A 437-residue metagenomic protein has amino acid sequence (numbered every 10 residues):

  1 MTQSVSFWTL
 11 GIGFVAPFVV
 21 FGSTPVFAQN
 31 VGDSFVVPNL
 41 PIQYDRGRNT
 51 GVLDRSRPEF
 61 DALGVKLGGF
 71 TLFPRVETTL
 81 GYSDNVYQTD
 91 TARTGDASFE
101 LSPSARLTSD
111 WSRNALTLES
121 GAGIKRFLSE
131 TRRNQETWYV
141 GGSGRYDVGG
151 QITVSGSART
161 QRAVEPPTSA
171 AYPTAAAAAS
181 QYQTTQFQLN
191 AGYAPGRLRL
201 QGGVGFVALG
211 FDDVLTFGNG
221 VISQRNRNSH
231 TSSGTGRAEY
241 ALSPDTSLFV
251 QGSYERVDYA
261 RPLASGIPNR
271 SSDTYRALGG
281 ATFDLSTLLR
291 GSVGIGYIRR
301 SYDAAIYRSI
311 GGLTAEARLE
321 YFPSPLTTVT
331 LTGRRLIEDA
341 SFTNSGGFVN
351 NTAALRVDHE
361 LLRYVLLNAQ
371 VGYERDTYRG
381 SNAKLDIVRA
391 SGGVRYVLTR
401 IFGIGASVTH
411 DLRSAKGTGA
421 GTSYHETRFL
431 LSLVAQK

Functional and structural regions predicted by a protein language model:
M1-Q43: Cleavable N-terminal export/targeting peptides
A28-K437: Gram-negative and organellar
